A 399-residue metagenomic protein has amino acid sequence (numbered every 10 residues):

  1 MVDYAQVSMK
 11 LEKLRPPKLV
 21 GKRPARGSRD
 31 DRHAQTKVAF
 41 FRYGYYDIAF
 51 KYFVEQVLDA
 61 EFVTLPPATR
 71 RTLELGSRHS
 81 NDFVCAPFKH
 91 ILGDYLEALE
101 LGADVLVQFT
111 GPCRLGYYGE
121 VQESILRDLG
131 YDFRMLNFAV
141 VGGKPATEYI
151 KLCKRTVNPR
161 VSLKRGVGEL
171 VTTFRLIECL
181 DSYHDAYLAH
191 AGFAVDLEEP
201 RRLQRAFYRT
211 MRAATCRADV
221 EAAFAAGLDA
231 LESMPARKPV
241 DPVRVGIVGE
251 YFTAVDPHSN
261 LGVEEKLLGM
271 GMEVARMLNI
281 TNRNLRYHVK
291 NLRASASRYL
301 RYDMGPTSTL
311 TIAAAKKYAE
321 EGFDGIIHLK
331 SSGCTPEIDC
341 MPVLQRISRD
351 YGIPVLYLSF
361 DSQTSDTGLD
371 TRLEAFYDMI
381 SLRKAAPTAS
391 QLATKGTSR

Functional and structural regions predicted by a protein language model:
M1-R399: An N-terminal assembly and electron-transfer interface module characteristic of large anaerobic redox and radical
